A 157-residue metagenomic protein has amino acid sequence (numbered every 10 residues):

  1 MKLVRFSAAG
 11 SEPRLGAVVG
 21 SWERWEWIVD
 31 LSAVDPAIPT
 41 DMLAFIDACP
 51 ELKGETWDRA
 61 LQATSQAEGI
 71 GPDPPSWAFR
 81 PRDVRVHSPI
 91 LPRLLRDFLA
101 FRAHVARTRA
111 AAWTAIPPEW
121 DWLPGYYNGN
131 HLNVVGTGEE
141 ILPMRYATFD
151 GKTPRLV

Functional and structural regions predicted by a protein language model:
M1-E12, E23, A33, A37-V157: Active-site microenvironments in enzyme catalytic cores
R14-V18: Short beta-strand-centered aromatic/proline hotspots
I28: N-terminal glycine-rich anion-binding loop in soluble enzyme alpha/beta folds
